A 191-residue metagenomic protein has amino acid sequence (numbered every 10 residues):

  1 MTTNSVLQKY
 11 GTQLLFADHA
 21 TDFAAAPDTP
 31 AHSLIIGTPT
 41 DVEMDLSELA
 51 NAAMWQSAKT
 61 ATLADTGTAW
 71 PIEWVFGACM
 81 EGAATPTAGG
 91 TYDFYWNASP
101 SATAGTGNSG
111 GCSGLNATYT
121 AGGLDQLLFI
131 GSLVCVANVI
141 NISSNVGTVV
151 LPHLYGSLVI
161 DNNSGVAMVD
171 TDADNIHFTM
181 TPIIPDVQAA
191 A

Functional and structural regions predicted by a protein language model:
M1-L49: N-terminal leader/pro-regions and domain N-caps
T2-H19, D161-A191: C-terminal interaction-tip segments
P27-T38, T118-V149: Extended, solvent-exposed segments with strong compositional bias
Q56-A61, V75-P86: Short amphipathic, basic-aromatic surface patches that mediate peripheral association with negatively charged
A69-A78, V149-D170: Noncatalytic modules at the cell exterior or secretory-pathway interfaces, chiefly beta-strand-rich lectin/adhesion
P86-F94: Short coil-to-beta strand junction motifs in C2/discoidin
D93-G105, D161: Predominantly extracellular/luminal cell-surface or secreted proteins
S101-Q126: Acidic Ser/Thr/Pro-rich low-complexity disordered segments that often serve as glycosylated linkers/stalks around
